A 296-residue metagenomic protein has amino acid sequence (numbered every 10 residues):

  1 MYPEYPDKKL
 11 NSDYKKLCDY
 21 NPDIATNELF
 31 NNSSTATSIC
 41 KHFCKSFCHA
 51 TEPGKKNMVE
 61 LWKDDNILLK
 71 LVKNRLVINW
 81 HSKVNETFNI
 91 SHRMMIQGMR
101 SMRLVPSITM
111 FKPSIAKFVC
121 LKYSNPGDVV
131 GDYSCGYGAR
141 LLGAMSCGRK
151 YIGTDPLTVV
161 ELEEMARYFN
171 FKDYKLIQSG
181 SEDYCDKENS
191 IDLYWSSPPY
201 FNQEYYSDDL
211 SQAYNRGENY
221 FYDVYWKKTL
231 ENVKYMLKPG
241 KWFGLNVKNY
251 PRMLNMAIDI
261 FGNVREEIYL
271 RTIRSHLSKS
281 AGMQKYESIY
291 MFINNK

Functional and structural regions predicted by a protein language model:
M1-S38, C48, G54-L71, R75-K296: Class I S-adenosyl-L-methionine-dependent methyltransferase catalytic core
